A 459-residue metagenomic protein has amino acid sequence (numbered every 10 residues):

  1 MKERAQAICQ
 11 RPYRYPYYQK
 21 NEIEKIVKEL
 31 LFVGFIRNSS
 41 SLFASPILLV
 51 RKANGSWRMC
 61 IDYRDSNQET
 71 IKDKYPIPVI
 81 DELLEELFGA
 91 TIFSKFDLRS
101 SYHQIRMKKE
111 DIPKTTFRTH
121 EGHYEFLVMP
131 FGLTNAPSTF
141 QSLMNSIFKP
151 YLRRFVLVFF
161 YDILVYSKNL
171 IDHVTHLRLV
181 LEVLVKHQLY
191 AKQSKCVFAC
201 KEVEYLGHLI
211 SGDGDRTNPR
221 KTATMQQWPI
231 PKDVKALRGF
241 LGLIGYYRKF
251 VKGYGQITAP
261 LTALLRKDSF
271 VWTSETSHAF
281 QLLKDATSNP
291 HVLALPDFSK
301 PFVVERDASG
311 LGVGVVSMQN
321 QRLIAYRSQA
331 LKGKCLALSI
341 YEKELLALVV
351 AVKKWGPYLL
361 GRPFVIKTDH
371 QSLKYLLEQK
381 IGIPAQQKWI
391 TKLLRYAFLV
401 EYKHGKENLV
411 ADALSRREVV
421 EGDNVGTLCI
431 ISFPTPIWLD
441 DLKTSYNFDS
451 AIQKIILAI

Functional and structural regions predicted by a protein language model:
M1-V365, H370-E378, G382-I390, L394-V400 (+1 more regions): Retroelement reverse transcriptase polymerase core
V251, V365, L414, E418-I459: RNase H-like DDE catalytic core and adjacent DNA/metal-binding regions of integrase/transposase superfamily proteins
V410: Conserved glycine-bearing catalytic or ligand-binding loops at nucleotide- and phosphate-handling centers of large
